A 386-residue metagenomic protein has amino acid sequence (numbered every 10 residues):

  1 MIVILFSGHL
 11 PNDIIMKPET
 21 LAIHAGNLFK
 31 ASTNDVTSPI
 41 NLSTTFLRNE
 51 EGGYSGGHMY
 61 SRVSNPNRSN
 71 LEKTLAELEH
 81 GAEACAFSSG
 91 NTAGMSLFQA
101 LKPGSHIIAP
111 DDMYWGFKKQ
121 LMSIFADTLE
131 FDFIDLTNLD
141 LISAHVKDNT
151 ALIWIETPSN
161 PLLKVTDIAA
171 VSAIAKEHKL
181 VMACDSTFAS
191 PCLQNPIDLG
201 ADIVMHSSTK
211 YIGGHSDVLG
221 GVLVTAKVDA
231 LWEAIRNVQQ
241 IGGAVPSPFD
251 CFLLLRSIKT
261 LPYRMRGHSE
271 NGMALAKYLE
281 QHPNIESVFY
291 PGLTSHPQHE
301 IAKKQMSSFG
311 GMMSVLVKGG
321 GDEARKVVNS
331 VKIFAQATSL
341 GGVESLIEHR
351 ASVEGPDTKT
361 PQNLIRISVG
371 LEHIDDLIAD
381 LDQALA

Functional and structural regions predicted by a protein language model:
I2-I15: Short, Lys/Arg-enriched N-terminal segments with co-localized hydrophobic residues within the first ~10-30 amino acids
D13-I15, F131, R264, N329 (+1 more regions): PLP-dependent enzyme catalytic core of the Aspartate aminotransferase-like
I14-N65, L71-T74, I365: N-terminal "arm"/small-domain region of PLP-dependent enzymes with the aminotransferase-like
H24, A84-N284, F289, E300: Conserved PLP-enzyme active-site core in the AAT-like
T45-M95, A100, G116-I124: Conserved N-terminal alpha-helix of the aminotransferase class I/II PLP-enzyme fold
G242-G243, S330-G341, A384-A386: A common structural junction motif
L254-Y263, G310-K318, I365-G370: Short, well-ordered beta-strand elements within core beta-sheets of diverse protein domains
M273-K332, A351-K359: Conserved small-domain helix->loop->beta segment predominantly found in fold-type I
